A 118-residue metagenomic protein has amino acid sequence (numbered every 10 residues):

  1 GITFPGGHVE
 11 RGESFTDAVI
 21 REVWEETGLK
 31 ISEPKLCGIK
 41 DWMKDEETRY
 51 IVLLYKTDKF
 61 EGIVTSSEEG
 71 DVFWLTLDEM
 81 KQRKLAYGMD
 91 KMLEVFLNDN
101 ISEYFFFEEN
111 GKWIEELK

Functional and structural regions predicted by a protein language model:
F4-G6: Thr-Gly-centered strand-to-loop micro-motif
V9-S32, W42-V95, L117: Unchanged
V95-K118: Charged phosphate-binding loop/patch that engages nucleotide di/tri-phosphates or the phosphate backbone of nucleic
